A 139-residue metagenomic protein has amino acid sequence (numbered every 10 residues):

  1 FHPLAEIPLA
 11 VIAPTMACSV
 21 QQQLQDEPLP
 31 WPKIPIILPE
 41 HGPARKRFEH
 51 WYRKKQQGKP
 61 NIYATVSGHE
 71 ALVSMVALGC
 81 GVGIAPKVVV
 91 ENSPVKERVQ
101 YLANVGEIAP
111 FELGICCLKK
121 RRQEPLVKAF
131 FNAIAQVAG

Functional and structural regions predicted by a protein language model:
F1-L9, A13, V20-Q23, H50-W51 (+2 more regions): Short beta-strand-centered segments that line the small-molecule binding cleft or hinge of alpha/beta clamshell
H2, E27-L29, V73-S74, K128: Alpha-helical segments flanking ligand/cofactor-binding loops in enzyme cores
H2, L29, A64, V82-G83 (+1 more regions): Residues that recognize and position ribonucleotide moieties
A5, P30, Q56-G58, V95 (+1 more regions): Short, structurally constrained coil/turn elements that cap an alpha-helix or connect an alpha-helix to the following
I12-C18, C80, Q100-G139: A late-sequence structural motif
S19-P28, K33-Q56, Q123-E124, F131: Secondary-structure junction motif
P43-L102: Hydrophobic hinge/microswitch elements
